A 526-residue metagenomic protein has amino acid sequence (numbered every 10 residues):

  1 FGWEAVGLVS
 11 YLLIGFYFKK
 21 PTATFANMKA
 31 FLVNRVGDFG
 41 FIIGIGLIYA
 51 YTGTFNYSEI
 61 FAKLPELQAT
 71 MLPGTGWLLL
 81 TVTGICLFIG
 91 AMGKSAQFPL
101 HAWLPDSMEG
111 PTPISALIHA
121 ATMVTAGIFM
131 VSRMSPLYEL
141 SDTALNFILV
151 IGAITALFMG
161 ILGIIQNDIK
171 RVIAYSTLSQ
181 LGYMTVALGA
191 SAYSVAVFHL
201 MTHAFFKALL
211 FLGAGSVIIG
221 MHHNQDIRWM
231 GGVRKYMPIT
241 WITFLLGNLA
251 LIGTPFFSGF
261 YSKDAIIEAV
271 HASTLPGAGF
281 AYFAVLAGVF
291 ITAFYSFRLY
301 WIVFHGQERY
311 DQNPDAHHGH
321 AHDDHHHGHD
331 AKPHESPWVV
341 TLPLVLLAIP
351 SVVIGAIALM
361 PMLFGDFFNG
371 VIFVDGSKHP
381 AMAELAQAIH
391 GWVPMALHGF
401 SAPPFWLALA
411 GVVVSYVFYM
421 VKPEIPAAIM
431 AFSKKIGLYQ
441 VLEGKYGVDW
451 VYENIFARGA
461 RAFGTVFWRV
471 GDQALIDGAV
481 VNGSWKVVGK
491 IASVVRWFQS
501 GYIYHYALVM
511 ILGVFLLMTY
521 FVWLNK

Functional and structural regions predicted by a protein language model:
G2, L8-D330, A356: Hydrophobic transmembrane alpha-helices and their helix-loop junctions in integral membrane proteins
R35, A116-M123, P337-L347, Y504-L508: Select subsegments of transmembrane alpha-helices in polytopic membrane proteins, especially boundary-proximal
G37-Y49, F244-I252, P343-D366, K445 (+2 more regions): Hydrophobic alpha-helical membrane-insertion segments
I42-L47, G84, M123, M130 (+4 more regions): Hydrophobic alpha-helical transmembrane segments of multi-pass integral membrane proteins
A50-G53, L251, F256, V352-L359 (+2 more regions): Alpha-helical transmembrane segments of multi-pass membrane proteins
K207, F290-L299, L407-F432: Hydrophobic alpha-helical membrane-embedded segments
Y310, H317-H320, D324-V412: Hard-cation-handling environments
M360-W406, V417-K526: Aromatic-capped, Gly/Pro-kinked transmembrane alpha-helices
